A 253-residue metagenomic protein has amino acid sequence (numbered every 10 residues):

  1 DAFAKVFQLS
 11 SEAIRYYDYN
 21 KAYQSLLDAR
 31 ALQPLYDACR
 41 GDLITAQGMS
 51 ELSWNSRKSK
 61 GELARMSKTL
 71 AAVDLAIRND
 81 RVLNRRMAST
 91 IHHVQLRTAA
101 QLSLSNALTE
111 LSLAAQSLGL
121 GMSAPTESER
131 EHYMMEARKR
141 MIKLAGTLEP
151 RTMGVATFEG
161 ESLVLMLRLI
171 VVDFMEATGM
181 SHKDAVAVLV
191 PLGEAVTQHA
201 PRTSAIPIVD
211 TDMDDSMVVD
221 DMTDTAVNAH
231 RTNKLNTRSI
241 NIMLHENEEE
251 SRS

Functional and structural regions predicted by a protein language model:
D1-A29, P34, E246-E248, R252-S253: A transmembrane helix-and-boundary motif of multi-pass membrane transporters/channels
F7, S11-I14, Q47, T178 (+1 more regions): Structural signal for hydrophobic packing residues in well-ordered secondary-structure cores of soluble enzyme domains
R15-Y23, G41-L52, R81-N84: Alpha-helical transmembrane segments and their cytosolic interface
N20, I44-E62, T90-V94: Conserved catalytic-core motifs characterized by acidic clusters
A29, S59-M66: Pore-lining and gate-forming transmembrane alpha-helices of multi-pass membrane transport proteins
R30-I44: Short, charge-rich amphipathic alpha-helical segments embedded in non-transmembrane helical bundles/solenoids
C39, L52-W54, G61, T197-A200: Juxtamembrane helix-loop transition sites at the ends of transmembrane segments in multi-pass membrane proteins
R65-T237, N241-H245, E250: Soluble C-terminal extramembrane regulatory/interaction domains of multi-pass membrane proteins
